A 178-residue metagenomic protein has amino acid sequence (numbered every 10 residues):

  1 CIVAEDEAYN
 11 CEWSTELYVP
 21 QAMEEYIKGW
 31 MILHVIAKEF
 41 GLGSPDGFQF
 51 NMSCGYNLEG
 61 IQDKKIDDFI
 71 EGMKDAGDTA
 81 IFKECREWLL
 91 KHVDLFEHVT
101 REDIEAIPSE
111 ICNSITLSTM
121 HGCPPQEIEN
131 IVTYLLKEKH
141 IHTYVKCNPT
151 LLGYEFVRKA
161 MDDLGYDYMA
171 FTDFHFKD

Functional and structural regions predicted by a protein language model:
C1-D178: Active-site entrance/lid segments in N-terminal catalytic domains of soluble metabolic enzymes
